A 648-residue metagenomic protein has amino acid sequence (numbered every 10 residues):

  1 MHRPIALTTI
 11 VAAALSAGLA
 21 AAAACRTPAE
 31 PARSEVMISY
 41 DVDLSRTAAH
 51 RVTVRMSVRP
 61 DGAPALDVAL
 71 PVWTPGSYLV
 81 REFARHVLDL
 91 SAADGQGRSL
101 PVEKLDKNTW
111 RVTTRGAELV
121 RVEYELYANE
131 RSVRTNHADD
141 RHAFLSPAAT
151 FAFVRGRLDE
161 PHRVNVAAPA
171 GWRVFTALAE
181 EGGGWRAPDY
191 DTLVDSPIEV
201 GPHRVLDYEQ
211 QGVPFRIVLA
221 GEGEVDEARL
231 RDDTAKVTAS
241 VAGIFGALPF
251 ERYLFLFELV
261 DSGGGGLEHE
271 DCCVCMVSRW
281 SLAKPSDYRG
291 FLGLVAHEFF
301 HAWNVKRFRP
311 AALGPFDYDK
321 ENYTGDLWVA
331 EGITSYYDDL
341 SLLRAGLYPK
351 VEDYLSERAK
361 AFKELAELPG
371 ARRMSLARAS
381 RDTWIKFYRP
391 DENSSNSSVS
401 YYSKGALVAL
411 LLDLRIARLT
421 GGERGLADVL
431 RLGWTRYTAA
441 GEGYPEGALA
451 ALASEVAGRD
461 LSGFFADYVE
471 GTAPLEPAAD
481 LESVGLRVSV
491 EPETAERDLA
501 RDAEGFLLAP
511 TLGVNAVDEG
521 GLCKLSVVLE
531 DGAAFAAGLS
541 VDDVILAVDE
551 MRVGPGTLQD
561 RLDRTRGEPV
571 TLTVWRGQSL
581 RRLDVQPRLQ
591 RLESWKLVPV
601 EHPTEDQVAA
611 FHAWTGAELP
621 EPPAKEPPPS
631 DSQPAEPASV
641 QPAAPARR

Functional and structural regions predicted by a protein language model:
T8-A22: Bacterial N-terminal signal peptides
L19-E35: Bacterial Sec-dependent signal peptides at the C-terminal "C-region" and cleavage site
P31-W73: Early extracytoplasmic/domain-onset interaction patches
M37-S39, R51-R55, A65-D67, T109 (+6 more regions): Intrinsic-disorder/low-complexity, polar/charged segments enriched in Ser/Thr/Lys/Arg/Asp/Glu/Gln
S45, S57, P75, V80-D89 (+2 more regions): Non-catalytic architectural context of zinc metalloproteases
M56, R204-L327, I333: Juxtacatalytic substrate-recognition/specificity segment
C273-L282, R307-F308, D319-A371: Post-HExxH zinc-binding segment in Zn-dependent metallohydrolases
D338, Y348-R648: C-terminal recognition in membrane/secretory proteostasis and scaffolding
